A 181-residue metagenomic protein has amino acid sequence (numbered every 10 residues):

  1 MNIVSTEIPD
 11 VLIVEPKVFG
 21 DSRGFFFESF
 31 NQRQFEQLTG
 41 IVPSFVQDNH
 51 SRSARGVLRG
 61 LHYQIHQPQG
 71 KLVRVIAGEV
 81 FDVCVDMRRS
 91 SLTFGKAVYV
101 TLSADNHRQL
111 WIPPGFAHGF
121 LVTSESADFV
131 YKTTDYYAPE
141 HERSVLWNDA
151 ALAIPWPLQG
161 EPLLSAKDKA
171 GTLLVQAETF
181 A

Functional and structural regions predicted by a protein language model:
M1-N106, S124-S126, Y131-A181: Non-catalytic, conserved peripheral segments adjacent to functional cores
L110, H118-T123: Short beta-strand His + acidic residue motifs that chelate non-heme Fe in jelly-roll/DSBH and cupin folds
